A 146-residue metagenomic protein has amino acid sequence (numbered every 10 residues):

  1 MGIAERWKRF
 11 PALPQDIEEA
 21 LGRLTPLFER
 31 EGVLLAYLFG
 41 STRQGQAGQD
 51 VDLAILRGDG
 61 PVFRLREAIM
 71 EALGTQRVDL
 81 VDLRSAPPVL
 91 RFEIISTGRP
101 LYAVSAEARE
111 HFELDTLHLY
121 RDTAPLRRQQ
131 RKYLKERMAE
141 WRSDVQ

Functional and structural regions predicted by a protein language model:
M1-Y37, R43-G48, L56-Q146: Catalytic core of pol beta-like nucleotidyltransferases
L53: A short beta-strand motif that forms the metal-chelation/ATP-contact edge of phosphoryl-transfer active sites
